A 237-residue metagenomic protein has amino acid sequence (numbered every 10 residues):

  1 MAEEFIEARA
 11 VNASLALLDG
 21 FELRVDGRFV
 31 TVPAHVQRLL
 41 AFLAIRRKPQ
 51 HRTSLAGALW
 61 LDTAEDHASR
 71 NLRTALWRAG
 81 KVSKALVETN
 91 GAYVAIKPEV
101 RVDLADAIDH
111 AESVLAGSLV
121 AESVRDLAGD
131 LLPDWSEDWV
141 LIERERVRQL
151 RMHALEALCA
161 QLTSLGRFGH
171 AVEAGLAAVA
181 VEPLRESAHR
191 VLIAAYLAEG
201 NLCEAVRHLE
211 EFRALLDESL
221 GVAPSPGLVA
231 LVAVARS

Functional and structural regions predicted by a protein language model:
M1, R28-T31, I45, W60-N71 (+1 more regions): Intrinsically disordered, charged and Pro/Gly-enriched terminal/linker segments that flank large helical-solenoid
M1-H35, A85-V94, V100, G129: Short boundary/linker motifs that mark transitions into or out of structured domains
L17, P49, D126: Short aromatic/basic micro-patch
L23, L55, A79, A205: Conserved RecA-like P-loop NTPase ATPase core
V32-A41, E65-K84: DNA-recognition element of transcription regulators
F42-L55: Short capping segments at the starts of secondary-structure elements
Q50, L86-E88, G169: Short beta-strand(s) of the beta-wing in winged-helix/HTH DNA-binding folds
R52-G57, R73, W77, A177: Conserved RNAP core-binding helix
